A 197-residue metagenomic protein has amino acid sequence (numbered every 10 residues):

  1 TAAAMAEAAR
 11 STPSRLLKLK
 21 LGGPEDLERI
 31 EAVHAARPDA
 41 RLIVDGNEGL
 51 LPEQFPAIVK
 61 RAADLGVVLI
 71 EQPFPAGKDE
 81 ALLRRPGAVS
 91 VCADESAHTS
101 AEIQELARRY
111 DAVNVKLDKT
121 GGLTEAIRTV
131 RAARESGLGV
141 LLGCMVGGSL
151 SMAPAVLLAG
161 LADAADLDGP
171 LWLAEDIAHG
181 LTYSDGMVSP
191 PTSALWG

Functional and structural regions predicted by a protein language model:
T1-E7, A63-D64, V91, G160-D163 (+1 more regions): Short, charged low-complexity intrinsically disordered segments located at boundaries of structured domains
T1-V89: Metal-dependent enolase-superfamily TIM-barrel catalytic cores that perform enediolate-based chemistry
A3, D26-E28, G77, H98-S100 (+5 more regions): A broad, structure-centric signal for solvent-exposed, well-ordered loop/edge residues that line or flank functional
L19-L21, G46-N47, Q72-P73, D94-S96 (+3 more regions): Fold-independent oxyanion-binding glycine-rich loops and adjacent beta-strand/coil segments at enzyme active sites
A35, V59, A88, R109 (+2 more regions): Alpha-helix boundary/capping detector
G77-D168: Catalytic alpha/beta core domains of metabolic enzymes, predominantly
M145-G197: Flexible C-terminal active-site loop/helix
